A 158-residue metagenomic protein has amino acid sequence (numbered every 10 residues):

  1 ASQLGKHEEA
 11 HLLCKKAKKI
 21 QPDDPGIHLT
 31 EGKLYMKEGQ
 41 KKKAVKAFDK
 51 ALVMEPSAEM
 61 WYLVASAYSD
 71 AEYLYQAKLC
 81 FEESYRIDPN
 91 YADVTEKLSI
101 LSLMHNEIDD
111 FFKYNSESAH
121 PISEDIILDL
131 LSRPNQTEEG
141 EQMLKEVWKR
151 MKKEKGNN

Functional and structural regions predicted by a protein language model:
Q3, K37, D70-A71, M104 (+2 more regions): Register position in tetratricopeptide repeats
K16-A17, K50-A51, E83-S84, E117-S118: Canonical positions in the second alpha-helix
P22, E55-P56, P89, I122-S123: Short coil turns that delineate tetratricopeptide repeat
G26, E59-M60, D93: Start-of-helix register in tetratricopeptide repeats
